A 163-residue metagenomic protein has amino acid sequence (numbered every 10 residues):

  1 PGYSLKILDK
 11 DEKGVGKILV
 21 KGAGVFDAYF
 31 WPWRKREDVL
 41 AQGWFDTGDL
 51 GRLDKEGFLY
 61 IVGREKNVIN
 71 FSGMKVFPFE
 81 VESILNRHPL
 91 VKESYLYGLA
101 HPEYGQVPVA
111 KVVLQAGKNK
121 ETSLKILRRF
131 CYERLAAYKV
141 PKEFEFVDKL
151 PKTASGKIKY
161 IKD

Functional and structural regions predicted by a protein language model:
P1-L59, E65-V68, E82: Conserved AMP-binding/adenylate-forming
P1-Y3, G16, Q106-P108, K142 (+1 more regions): Change "...and in nucleic-acid phosphodiester-cleaving endonucleases..." to "...and in nucleic-acid processing enzymes
K6, F144-V147: General small-molecule cofactor/ligand-binding pocket signal
D9-V15, A116-E121, K157-I158: Short, charged helix-to-loop "capping" segments that act as catalytic/coupling loops
G22, A28, L50-K139, K149: AMP-binding/adenylate-forming catalytic core of the ANL superfamily
P32-K35, A110, K159-I161: Short, glycine/charged-enriched secondary-structure capping and boundary segments
D46, F77, K159: Conserved Rossmann-like nucleotide-binding pocket used by diverse enzymes that bind dinucleotide cofactors
L135, V147-D163: Flexible lysine-rich "adenylation lid" loop at the C-terminal edge of ANL adenylation domains
